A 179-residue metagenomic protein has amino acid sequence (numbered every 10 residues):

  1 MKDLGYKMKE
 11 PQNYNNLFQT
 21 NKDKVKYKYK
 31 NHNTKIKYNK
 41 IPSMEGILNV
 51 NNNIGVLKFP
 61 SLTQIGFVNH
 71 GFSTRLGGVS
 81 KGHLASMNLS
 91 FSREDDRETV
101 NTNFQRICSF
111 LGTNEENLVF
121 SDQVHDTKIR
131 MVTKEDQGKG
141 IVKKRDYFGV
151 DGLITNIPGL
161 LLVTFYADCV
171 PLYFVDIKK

Functional and structural regions predicted by a protein language model:
K2-K179: Active-site microenvironment for binding and transforming phosphate-containing groups
